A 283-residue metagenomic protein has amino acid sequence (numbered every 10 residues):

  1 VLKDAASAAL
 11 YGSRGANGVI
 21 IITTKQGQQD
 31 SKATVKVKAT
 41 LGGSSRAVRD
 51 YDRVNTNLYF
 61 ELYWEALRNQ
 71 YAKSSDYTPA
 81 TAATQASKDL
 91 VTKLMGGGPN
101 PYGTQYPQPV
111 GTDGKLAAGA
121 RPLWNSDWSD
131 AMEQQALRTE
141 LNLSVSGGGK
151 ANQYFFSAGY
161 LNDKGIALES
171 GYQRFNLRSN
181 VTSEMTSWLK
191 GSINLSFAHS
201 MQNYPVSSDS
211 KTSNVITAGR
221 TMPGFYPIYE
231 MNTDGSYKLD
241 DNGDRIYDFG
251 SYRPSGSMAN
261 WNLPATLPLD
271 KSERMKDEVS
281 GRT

Functional and structural regions predicted by a protein language model:
V1-K36, E133, R138-E140, Q153 (+1 more regions): A beta-strand signature from Gram-negative outer-membrane beta-barrel systems, especially the internal plug domain
L2, R121-W128: Short Pro/Gly-enriched beta-strand edge/turn motifs at strand-loop
L2, T23-K25, S144-G148, S157 (+2 more regions): Transmembrane beta-barrel domains of outer membrane proteins
Y11-A16, S170-Q173, S207-D209: Short, glycine-/polar-rich solvent-exposed loops and beta-turns at beta-strand/coil boundaries
V19-I21, E140-N142, N176-R178, R282-T283: Membrane-embedded beta-strand positions in outer-membrane beta-barrel channels/transporters
Q29-W124, G165-L168, N176, N180-G281: Surface-exposed loop/interface segments of Gram-negative outer-membrane beta-barrel transport/assembly proteins
S45-R46, D130-M132: C-terminal beta-signal and adjacent terminal beta-strands/loops of Gram-negative outer-membrane beta-barrel proteins
Q134-N152, G159-L161, P268-T283: Outer-membrane beta-barrel transmembrane strands
